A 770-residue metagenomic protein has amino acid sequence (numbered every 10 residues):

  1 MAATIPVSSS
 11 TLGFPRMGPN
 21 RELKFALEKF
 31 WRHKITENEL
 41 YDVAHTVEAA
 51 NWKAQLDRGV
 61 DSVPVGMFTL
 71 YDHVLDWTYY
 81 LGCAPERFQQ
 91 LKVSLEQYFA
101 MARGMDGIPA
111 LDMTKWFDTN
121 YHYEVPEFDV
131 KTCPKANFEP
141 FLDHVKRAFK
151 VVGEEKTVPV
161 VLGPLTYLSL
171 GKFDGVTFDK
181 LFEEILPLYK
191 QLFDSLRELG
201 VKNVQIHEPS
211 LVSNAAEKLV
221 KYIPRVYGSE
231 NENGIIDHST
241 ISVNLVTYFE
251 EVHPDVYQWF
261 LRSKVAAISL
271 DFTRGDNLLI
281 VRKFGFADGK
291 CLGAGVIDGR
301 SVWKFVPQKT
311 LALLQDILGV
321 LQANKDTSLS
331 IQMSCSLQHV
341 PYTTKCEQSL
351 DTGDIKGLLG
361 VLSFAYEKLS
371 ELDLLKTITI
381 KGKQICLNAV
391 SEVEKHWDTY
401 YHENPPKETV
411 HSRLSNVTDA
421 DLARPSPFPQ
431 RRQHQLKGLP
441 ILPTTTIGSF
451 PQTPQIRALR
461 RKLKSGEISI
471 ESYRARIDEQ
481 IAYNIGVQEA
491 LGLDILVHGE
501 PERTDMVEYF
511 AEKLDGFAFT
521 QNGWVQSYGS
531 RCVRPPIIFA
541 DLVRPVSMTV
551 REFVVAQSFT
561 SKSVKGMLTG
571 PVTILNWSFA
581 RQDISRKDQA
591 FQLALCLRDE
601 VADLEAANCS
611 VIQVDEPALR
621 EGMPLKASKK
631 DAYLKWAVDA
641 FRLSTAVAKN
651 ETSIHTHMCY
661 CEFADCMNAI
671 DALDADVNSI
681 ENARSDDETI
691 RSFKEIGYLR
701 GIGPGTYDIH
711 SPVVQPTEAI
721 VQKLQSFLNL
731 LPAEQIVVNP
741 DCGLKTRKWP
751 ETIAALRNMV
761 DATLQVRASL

Functional and structural regions predicted by a protein language model:
M1-L770: Domain-level signal for soluble alpha/beta catalytic cores
